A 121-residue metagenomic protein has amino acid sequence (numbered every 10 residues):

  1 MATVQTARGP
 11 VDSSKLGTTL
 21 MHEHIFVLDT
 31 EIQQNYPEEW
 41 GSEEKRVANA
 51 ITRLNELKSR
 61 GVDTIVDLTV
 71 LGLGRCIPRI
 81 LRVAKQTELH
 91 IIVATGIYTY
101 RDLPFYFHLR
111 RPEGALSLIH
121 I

Functional and structural regions predicted by a protein language model:
A2-A7, A50-T52, R75-I80: Short alpha-helical segments and helix-capping/turn motifs at coil-helix boundaries
A2-Q34: Replace "His-x-His-based motif
D12-K15, W40-E44, D67, R75-C76: Poly-acidic low-complexity segments
S14-L16, G61, T87: Residue-level preference for short coil/turn positions at secondary-structure junctions
E23-V47, T95-S117: Active-site gating loops and adjacent loop-to-helix segments of metal-dependent hydrolytic enzymes
T52-R75, L89-D102: Divalent metal-dependent hydrolysis catalytic cores, especially in the metallo-beta-lactamase
I80-E88: Acidic (Asp/Glu)-rich catalytic clusters
I119-I121: Conserved small/polar residues in nucleotide/adenosyl-binding loops
